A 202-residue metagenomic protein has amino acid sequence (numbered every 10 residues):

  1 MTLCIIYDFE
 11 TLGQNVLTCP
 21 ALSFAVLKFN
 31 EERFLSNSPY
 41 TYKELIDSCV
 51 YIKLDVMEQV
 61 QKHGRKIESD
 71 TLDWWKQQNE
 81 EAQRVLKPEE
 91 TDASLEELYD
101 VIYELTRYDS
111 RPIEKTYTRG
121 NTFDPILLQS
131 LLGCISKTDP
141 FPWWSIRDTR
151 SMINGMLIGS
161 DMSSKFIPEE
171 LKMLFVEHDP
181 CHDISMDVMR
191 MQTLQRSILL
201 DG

Functional and structural regions predicted by a protein language model:
T2, E10-T118: Conserved non-catalytic scaffold segment of RNase H-like nuclease domains
D8-E10, D124, D148, D183: Acidic active-site catalytic centers that drive phospho-/nucleotidyl reactions and related ester hydrolyses
V16-T18, M156, M191: Short, function-defining helix-loop hinge/capping sites that tune catalysis or transport
D55-H63, I67-D73, R147-M186: Active-site-proximal helix-loop-helix substrate-binding element of RNase H-like nuclease domains
S94-I102, D124-L127, L131, D148-T149: Amphipathic alpha-helical interface surfaces
T106-R107, T122-W144: Substrate-recognition/cap helix-loop segment adjacent to the acidic, metal-dependent catalytic center of Asp-based
E114-T122, I126-L127, L131, S164-G202: Acidic, Mg2+-coordinating catalytic module of metal-dependent nucleases/exonucleases that use a two-metal-ion mechanism
